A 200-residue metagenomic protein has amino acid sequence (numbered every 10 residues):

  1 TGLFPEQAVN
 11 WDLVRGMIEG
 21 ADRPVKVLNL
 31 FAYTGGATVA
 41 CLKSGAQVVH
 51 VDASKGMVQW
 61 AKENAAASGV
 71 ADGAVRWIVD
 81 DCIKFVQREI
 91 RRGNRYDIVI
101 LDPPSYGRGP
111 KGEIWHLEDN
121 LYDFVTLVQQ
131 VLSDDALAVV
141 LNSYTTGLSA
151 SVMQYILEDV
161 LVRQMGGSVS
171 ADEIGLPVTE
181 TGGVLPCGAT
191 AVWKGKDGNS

Functional and structural regions predicted by a protein language model:
T1-D22: SAM-dependent Rossmann-like transferase core, predominantly class I methyltransferases with a strong bias toward
D22-Y33: Conserved class I S-adenosyl-L-methionine
A32, D52-G56, N120: Short beta->alpha hinge that forms the Motif I/post-I loop of the SAM-binding pocket
T34-V48: Conserved SAM-binding loop of SAM-dependent methyltransferases across substrates and taxa, primarily the Class I
S54-I100: S-adenosyl-L-methionine
P104, P110, N142-T146: Short strand-turn motif at the edge of the Rossmann-like AdoMet-binding core
N120-D134: A short glycine-rich, Lys/Arg-flanked "PGG" loop and its adjoining helix->strand segment in the class I
A136-S200: C-terminal catalytic and target-recognition region of SAM-dependent MTase-like enzymes, primarily methyltransferases
